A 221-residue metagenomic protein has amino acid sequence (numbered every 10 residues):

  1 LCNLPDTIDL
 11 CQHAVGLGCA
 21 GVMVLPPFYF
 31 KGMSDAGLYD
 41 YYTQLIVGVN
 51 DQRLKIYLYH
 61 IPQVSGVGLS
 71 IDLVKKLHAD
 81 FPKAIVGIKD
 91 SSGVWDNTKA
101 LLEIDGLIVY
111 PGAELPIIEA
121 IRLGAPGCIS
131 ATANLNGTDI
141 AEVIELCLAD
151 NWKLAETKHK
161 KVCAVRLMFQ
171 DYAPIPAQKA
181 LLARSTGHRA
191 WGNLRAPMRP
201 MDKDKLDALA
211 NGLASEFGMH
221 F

Functional and structural regions predicted by a protein language model:
L1-G66, I85: Active-site beta->alpha loop and helix N-cap motifs at the rims of alpha/beta catalytic domains
H13-G21, K75-D80, S185: Short, electropositive alpha-helical surface patch
A14, L45, I88, A120 (+3 more regions): Conserved, mostly hydrophobic/aromatic
P26, P62, H78, W191-L194: Preference for short coil/turn "hinge" residues that link or interrupt alpha-helices
G37, G93, M201, K205: Soluble or luminal CAZymes and related metallo-dependent hydrolases
G48-L54, I61-Y172: Catalytic alpha/beta core domains of metabolic enzymes, predominantly
A125, N136-F221: C-terminal alpha-helical cap/extension of soluble enzyme domains
